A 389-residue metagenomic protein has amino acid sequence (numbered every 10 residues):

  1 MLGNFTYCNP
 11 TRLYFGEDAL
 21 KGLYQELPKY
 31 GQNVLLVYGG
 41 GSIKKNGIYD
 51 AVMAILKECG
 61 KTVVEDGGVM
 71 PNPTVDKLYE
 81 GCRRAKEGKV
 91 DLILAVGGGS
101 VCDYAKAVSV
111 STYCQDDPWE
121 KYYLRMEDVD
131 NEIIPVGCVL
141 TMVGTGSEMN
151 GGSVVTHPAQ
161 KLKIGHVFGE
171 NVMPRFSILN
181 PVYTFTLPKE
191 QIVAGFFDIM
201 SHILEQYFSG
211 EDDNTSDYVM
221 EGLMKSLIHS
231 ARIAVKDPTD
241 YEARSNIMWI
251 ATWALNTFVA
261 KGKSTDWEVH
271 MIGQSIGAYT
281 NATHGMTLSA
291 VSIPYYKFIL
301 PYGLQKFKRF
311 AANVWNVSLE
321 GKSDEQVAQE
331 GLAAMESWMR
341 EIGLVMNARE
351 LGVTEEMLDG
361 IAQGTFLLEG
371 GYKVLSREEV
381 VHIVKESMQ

Functional and structural regions predicted by a protein language model:
M1-L92, A348: ATP/NTP phosphate-donor binding region
T11, C114-D212, R309: A glycine/threonine-rich phosphate-anchoring loop and its flanking beta-alpha core in nucleotide/phosphate-binding
L20-L23, K44-I48, V75-L78, S100-A105 (+4 more regions): Short glycine/serine/threonine-rich phosphate/pyrophosphate-binding segments that cradle anionic phosphate groups
V52, E80-C82, V101-Q115, M149-G152: Short Gly/Thr/Asp-enriched flexible loops that form oxyanion-binding sites at enzyme active sites
V90-K106, T141-S147, Y279-A282: Glycine/serine-rich anion-binding loops at beta->alpha junctions that coordinate negatively charged ligand groups
N171, V314, S318-Q389: C-terminal charged capping/lid subdomain of soluble metabolic enzymes
Q206-A333: Active-site segments that bind and position negatively charged phosphate/pyrophosphate groups
